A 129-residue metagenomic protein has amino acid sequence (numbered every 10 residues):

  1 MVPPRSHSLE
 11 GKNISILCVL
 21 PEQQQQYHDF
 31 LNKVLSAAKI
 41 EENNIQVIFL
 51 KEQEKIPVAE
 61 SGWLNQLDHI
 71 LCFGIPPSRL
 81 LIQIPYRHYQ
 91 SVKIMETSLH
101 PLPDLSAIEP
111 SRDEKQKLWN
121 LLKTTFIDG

Functional and structural regions predicted by a protein language model:
M1-G129: A polyanion-binding, active-site-adjacent surface
